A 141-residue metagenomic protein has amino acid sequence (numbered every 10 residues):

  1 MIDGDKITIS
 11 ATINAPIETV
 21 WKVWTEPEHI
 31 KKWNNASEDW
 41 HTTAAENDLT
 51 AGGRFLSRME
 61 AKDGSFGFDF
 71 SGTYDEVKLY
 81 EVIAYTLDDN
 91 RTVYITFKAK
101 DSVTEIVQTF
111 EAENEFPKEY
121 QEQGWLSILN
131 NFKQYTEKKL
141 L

Functional and structural regions predicted by a protein language model:
M1-D39: Hydrophobic ligand-binding cavity/cleft-lining segments
G4-S10, I17, T42, R54 (+4 more regions): Intrinsic-disorder/low-complexity, polar/charged segments enriched in Ser/Thr/Lys/Arg/Asp/Glu/Gln
T8-N14, D48, R58, T73 (+1 more regions): Generic structural detector for well-ordered beta-strands
I17-E18, L49-T50, D75-Y80, T96-E105: A short, structured loop/turn motif at beta-sheet edges
V20-W21, I30, F55-S57, Y74 (+3 more regions): Hydrophobic pocket/interface hotspot
H41-A84: Glycine-rich portal/gate segments that line the openings of hydrophobic small-molecule binding cavities
V82-S127, F132: Beta-strand/loop substructures that line and gate deep hydrophobic ligand-binding cavities in soluble
Y135-L141: Short, highly charged C-terminal tails/helix-capping segments
